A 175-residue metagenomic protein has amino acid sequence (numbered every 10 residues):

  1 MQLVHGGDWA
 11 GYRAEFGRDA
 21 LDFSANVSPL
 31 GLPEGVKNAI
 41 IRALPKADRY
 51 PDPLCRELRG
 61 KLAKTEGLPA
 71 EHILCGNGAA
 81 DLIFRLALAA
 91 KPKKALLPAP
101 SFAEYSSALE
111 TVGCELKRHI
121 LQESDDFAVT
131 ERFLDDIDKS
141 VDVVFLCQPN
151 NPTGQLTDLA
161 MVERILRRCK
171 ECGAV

Functional and structural regions predicted by a protein language model:
M1-R49, L146: N-terminal "arm"/small-domain region of PLP-dependent enzymes with the aminotransferase-like
N26-P29, A79-A80, F102, Q148-T153: Short glycine-rich anion-binding loops that position phosphate/pyrophosphate groups of nucleotides and phosphorylated
G31-P33, I83-F84, Y105-S106, T153-G154: Glycine/Thr-rich phosphate-binding loops of Rossmann-like dinucleotide-binding domains
N38, R42, K64, F84 (+3 more regions): Short, well-ordered alpha-helices that flank and scaffold nucleotide-derived cofactor binding pockets
K46-R49, E71-H72, P92-A95: Short active-site oxyanion
P51, A63-R85: Short loop-beta-helix segment that forms the pyridoxal 5′-phosphate
L88-L146: PLP-dependent aminotransferase-like
E123-V175: Active-site phosphate-binding strand-loop segment of PLP-dependent enzymes
